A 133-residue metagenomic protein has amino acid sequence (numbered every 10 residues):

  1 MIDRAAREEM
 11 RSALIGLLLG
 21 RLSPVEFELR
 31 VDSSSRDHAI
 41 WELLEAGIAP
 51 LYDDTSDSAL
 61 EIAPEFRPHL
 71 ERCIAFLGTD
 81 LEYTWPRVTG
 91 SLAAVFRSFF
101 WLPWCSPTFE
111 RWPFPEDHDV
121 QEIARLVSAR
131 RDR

Functional and structural regions predicted by a protein language model:
M1-R133: Acidic, Ser/Pro/Thr-rich low-complexity regulatory regions and the short amphipathic helical interaction modules they
